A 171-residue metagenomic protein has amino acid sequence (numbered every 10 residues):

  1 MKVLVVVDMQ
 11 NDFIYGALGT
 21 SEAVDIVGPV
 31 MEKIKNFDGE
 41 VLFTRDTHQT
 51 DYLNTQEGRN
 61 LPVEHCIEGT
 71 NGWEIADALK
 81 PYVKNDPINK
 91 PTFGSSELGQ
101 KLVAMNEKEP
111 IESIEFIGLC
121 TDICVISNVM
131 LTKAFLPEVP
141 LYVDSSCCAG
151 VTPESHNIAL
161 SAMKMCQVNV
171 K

Functional and structural regions predicted by a protein language model:
M1-P87, K108, V151, N157 (+2 more regions): Active-site acidic carboxylates
V3, E40-L42, S113-E115, P140-Y142: A structural signal for isolated positions on well-ordered beta-strands in alpha/beta enzyme cores
E22, L98, C124-V125, V151-T152: Secondary-structure boundary/capping motif
V30-N36, I126-L136: Histidine-anchored nucleotide/phosphate-binding helix
T44-T47, P91, L119, S146: Active-site-proximal beta-strand/loop segments in catalytic clefts of secreted hydrolases
Y52-Q56, L98-K101, S127: Short, conserved acidic/polar surface loops in the N-terminal third of protein domains
G69-I123: Internal catalytic-core helix/loop-beta-alpha segment that presents or stabilizes conserved functional determinants
E115-L119, P140-P153, K171: A short glycine-rich beta-strand->turn/loop micro-motif centered on a GG-aromatic cluster
